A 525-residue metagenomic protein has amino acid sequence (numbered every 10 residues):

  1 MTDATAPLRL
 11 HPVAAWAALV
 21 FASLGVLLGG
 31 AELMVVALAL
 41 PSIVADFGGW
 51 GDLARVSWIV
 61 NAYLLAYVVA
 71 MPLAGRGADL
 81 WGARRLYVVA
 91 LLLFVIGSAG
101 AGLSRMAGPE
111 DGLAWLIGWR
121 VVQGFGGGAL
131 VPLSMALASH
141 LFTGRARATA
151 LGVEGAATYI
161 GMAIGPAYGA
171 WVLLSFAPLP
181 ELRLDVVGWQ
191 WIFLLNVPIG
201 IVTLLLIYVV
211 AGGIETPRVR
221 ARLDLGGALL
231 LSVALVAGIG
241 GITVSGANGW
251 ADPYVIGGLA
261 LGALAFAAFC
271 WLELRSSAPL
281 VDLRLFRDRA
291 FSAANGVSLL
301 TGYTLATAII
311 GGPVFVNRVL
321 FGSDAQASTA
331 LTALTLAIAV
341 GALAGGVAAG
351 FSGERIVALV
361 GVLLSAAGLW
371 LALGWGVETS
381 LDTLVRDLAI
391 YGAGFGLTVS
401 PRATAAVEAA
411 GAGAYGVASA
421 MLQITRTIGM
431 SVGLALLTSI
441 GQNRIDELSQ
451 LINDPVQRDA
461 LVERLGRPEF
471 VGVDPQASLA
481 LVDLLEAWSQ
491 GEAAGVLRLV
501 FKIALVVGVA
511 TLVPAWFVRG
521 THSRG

Functional and structural regions predicted by a protein language model:
T2-L19, L24, V202, L206-G212 (+1 more regions): Transmembrane-helix exit segments and adjacent C-terminal regions of multi-pass membrane proteins
D3-T203, Y208, F351: Transmembrane-helix bundle of Major Facilitator Superfamily
A14-A66, P253-V255, A265, W271-A403 (+2 more regions): Transmembrane core module of solute transporters
V20, A70-L73, D79-L93, S98 (+7 more regions): C-terminal module of multi-pass small-molecule transporters
F21, L28, L40, L93 (+18 more regions): Hydrophobic residues within membrane-embedded alpha-helical segments of Major Facilitator Superfamily
G161-L173, A177, P313, G345 (+2 more regions): Small-residue (Gly/Pro/Ala) motifs that create kinks and tight helix-helix packing interfaces
L174-L194, V244-Y254, N443-L505: A membrane-interface helix-boundary motif in multi-pass transporters
S175, L179-V297, T304, Q490-R498: Hydrophobic transmembrane-helix bundles of small-molecule transporters
